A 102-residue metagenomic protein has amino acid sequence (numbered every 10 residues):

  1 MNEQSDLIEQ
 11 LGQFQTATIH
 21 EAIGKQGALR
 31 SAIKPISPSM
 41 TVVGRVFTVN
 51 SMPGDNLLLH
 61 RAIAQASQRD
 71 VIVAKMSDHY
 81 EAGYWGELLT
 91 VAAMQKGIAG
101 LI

Functional and structural regions predicted by a protein language model:
M1-S51, A64: Intrinsically disordered, low-complexity regions enriched in acidic/Ser/Thr/Pro/Gln residues
F14-T18, G44, L57, R61 (+3 more regions): Conserved active-site and cofactor/substrate-binding residues in soluble primary-metabolism enzymes
M52-N56: Short beta->alpha connector loops
A62-A92, K96-I102: Extracellular/luminal Protease-associated
